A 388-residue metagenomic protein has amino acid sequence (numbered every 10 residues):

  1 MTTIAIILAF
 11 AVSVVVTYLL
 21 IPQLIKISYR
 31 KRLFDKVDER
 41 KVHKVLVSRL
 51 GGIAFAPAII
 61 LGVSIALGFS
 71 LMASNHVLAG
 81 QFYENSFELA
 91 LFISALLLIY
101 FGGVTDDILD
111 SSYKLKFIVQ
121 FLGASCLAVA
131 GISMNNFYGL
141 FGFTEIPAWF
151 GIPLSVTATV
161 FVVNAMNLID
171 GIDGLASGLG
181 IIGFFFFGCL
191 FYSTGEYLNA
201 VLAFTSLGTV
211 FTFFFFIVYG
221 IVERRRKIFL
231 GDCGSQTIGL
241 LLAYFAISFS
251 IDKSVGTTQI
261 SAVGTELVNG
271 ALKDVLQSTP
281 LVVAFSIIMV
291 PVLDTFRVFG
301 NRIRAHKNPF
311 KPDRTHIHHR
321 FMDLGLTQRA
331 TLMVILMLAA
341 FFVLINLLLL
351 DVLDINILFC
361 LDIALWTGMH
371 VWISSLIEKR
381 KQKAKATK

Functional and structural regions predicted by a protein language model:
M1-L293: "…together with the soluble PPM/PP2C metallo-phosphatase catalytic core" -> "…together with the soluble PPM/PP2C
I251, T257-K388: C-terminal membrane-associated helical module and adjoining short loops/tails
